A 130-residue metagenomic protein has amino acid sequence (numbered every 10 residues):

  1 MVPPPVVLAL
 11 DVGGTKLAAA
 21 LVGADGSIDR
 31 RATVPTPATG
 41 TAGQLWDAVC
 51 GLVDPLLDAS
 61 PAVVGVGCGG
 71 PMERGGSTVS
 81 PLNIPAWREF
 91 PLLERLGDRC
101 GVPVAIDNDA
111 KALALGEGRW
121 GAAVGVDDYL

Functional and structural regions predicted by a protein language model:
V2-D47, S77-V79: Short glycine-rich, Thr/Ser-proximal phosphate-binding strand/loop in the N-terminal lobe of ATP-dependent enzymes
V6, D127-L130: Short acidic donor-binding loop at the edge of a beta-strand
D11, G65-G69, L130: Short beta-strand segments
T15, G69-M72: Short glycine-rich anion-binding loops that position phosphate/pyrophosphate groups of nucleotides and phosphorylated
P37-A38, A42-C50, S60-V64, M72-D128: Glycine-rich phosphate-binding loop and adjoining helix at the ATP-binding site of ATP-dependent phosphoryl-transfer
